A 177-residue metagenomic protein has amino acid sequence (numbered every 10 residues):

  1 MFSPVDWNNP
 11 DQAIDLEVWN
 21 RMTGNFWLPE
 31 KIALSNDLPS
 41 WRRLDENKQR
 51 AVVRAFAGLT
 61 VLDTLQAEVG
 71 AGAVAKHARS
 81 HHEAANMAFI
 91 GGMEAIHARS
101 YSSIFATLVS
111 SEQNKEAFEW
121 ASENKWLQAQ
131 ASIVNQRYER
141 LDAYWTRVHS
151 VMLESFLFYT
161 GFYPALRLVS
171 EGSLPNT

Functional and structural regions predicted by a protein language model:
M1-T177: Non-heme di-metal
